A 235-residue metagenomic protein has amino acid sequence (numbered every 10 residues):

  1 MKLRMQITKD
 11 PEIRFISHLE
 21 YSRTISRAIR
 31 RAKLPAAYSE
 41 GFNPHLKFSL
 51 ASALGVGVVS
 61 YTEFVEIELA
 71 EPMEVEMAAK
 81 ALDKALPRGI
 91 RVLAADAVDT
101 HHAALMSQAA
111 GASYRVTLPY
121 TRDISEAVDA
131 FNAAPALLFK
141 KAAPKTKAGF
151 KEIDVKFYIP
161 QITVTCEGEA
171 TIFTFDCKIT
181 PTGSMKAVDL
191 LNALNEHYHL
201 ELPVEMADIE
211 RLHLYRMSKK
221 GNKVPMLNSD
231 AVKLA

Functional and structural regions predicted by a protein language model:
M1-I7, I13, E20: Hydrophobic, proline/glycine-rich low-complexity stretches
I7-K9, I67-M73, V116-R122, F175-P181: Short beta-strand-to-loop capping motifs
I13-Y38: N-terminal ordered "arm"
R14-L19, P72-M77, P181-M185: Ordered, soluble secondary-structure elements with a strong preference for glycine-centered loop motifs and nearby
Y38-L69, D99: Short, charge-patterned binding micro-sites
Y61-R115: Ordered, amphipathic secondary-structure segments that act as subunit-interaction surfaces in large macromolecular
M77-L86, S125-P135, L190-L191: Short amphipathic alpha-helices in soluble, non-transmembrane regions that often serve as interface/regulatory elements
A136-A235: Core RNA-modification/binding signature centered on pseudouridine synthases
